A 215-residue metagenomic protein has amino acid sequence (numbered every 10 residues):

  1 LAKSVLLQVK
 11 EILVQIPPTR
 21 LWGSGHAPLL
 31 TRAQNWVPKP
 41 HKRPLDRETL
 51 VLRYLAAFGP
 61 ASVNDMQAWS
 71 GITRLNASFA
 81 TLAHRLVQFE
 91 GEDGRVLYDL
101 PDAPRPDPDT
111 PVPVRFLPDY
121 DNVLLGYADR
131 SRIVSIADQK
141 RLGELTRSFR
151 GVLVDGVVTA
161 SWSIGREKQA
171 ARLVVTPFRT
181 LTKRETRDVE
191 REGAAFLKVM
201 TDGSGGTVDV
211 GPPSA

Functional and structural regions predicted by a protein language model:
L1-L124, A128-R130, I136-A215: Long, low-complexity intrinsically disordered regions
